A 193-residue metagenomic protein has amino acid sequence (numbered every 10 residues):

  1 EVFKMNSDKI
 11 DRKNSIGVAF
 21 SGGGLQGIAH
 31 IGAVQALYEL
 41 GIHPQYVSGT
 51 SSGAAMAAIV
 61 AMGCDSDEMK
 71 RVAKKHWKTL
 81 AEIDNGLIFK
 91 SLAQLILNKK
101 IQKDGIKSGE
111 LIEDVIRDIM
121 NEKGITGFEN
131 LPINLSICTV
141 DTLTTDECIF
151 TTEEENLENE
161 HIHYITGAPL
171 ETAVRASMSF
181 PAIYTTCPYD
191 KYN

Functional and structural regions predicted by a protein language model:
E1-T50, A58-N193: Patatin-like phospholipase
A54: Catalytic nucleophile loop
